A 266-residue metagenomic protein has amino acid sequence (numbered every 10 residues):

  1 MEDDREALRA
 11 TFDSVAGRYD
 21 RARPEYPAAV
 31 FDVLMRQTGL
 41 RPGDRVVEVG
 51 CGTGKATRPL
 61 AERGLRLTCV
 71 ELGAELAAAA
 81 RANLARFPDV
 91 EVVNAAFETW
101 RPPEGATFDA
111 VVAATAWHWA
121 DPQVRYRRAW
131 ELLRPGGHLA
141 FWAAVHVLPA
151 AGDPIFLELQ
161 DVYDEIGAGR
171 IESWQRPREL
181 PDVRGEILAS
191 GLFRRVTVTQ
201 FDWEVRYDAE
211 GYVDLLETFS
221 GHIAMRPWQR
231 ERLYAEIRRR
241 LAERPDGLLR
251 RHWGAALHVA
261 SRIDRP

Functional and structural regions predicted by a protein language model:
M1-R41: Conserved class I S-adenosyl-L-methionine
R45, T53-W100: Class I SAM-dependent methyltransferase SAM/SAH-binding core
V49: Conserved beta-strand/loop positions that form the S-adenosyl-L-methionine
T53, E179-P266: Conserved Class I S-adenosyl-L-methionine
R101-V111: A short acidic, Gly/Pro-enriched loop at the edge of an enzyme's catalytic core that lines a small-molecule cofactor
A114-T115: Short catalytic micro-motifs in class I SAM-dependent methyltransferases
W119-A129: A short, conserved alpha-helix within the catalytic core of class I
W130-D202: Conserved catalytic/acceptor-binding region of the Class I
